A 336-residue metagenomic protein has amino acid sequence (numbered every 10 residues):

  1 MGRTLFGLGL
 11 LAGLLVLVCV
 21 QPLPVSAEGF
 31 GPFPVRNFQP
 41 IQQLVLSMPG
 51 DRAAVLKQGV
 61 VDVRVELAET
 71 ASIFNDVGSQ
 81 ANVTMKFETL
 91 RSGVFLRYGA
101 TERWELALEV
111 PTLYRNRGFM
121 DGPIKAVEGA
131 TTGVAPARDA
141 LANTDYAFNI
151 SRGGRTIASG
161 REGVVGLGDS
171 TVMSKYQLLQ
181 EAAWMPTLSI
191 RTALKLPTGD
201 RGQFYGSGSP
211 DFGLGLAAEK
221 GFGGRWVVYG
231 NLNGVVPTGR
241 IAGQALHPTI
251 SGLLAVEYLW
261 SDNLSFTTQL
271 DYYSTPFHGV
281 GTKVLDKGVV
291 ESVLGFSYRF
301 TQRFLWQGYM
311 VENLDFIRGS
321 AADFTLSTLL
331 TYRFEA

Functional and structural regions predicted by a protein language model:
M1-L11: Bacterial N-terminal signal peptides that target proteins for export
G9-Q21: Bacterial N-terminal signal peptides
Q21-A27: Sec/Tat signal peptide C-region and signal peptidase I cleavage site
A27-T238, A245-A336: Transmembrane beta-barrel domains of Gram-negative outer membranes and organellar outer membranes
